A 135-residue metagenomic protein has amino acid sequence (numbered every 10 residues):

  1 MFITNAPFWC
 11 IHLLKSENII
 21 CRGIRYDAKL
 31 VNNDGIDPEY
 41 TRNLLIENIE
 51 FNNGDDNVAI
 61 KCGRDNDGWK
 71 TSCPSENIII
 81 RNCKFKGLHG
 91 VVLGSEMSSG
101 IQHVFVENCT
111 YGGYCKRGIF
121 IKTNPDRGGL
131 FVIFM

Functional and structural regions predicted by a protein language model:
M1-M135: Extracellular/periplasmic carbohydrate-active domains that bind, remodel, or depolymerize complex polysaccharides
